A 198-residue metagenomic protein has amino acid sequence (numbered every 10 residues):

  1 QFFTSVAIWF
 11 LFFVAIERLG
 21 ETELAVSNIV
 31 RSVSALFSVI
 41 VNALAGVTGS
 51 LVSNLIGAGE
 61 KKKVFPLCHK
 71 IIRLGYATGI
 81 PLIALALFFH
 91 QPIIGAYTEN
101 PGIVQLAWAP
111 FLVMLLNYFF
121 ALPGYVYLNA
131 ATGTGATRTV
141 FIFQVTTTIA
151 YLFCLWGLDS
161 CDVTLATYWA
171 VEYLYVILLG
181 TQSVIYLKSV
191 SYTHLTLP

Functional and structural regions predicted by a protein language model:
Q1, W9, T78, L82 (+4 more regions): Alpha-helical transmembrane segments of multipass membrane proteins
F3-L36, N54-L55, P92-P101, C161: Helix-terminus/linker motif at the lipid-water interface of multi-pass membrane proteins
F13, V26-H90, A121-F143: Small-residue-rich hydrophobic transmembrane alpha-helices
V33-A35, P101-G124: Alpha-helical transmembrane segments of multi-pass membrane proteins
P81-W108: Short membrane-interface helical motifs at transmembrane helix boundaries in multi-pass membrane transporters
H90, Q105, R138, T148-T181 (+2 more regions): Membrane-interface helix-loop junctions in multi-pass transport and translocation proteins
T193-P198: Conserved small/polar residues in nucleotide/adenosyl-binding loops
